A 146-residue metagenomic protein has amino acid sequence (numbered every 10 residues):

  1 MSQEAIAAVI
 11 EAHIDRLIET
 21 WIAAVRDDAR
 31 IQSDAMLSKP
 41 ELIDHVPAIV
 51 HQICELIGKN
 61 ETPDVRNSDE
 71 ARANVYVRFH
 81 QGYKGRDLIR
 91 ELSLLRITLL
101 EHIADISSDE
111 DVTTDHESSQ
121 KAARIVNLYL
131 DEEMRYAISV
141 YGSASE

Functional and structural regions predicted by a protein language model:
S2-D87: N-terminal low-complexity or simple alpha-helical regulatory segments that function as activation/interaction modules
S2-I6, T62-E146: Long, amphipathic alpha-helical coupling/dimerization segments that relay conformational signals between
